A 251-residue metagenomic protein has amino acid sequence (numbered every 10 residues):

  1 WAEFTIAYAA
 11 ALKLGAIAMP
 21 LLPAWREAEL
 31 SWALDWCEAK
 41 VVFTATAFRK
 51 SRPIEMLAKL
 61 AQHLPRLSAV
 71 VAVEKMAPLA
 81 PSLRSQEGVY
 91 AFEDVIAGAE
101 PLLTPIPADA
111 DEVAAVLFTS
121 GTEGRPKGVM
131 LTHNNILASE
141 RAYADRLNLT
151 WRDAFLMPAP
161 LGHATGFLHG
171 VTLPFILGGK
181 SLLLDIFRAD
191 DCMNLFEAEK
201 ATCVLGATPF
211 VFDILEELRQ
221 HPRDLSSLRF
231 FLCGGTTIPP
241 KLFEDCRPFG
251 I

Functional and structural regions predicted by a protein language model:
W1, L22-A24, L149, A159-H163: Conserved AMP-binding
W1-A9: Cytochrome P450 catalytic-core helices
A9-L14, D35-W36, H163, T172-I176: Short hydrophobic alpha-helices that are characteristic scaffold elements of the AMP-binding
L14-D94: Structural core segment of the AMP-binding/adenylate-forming
V71-A72, E87-F118, R125, R146-A154: Conserved pre-ATP/AMP-binding loop-to-beta segment of ANL
A114-R141: Conserved AMP-binding A3 loop
L137-A154, G162-C203, D213, E217-L218: Conserved AMP-binding/adenylation subdomain of ANL enzymes
I176, A201-G206, L215-I251: Gly/Ser/Thr-rich phosphate-binding loop
